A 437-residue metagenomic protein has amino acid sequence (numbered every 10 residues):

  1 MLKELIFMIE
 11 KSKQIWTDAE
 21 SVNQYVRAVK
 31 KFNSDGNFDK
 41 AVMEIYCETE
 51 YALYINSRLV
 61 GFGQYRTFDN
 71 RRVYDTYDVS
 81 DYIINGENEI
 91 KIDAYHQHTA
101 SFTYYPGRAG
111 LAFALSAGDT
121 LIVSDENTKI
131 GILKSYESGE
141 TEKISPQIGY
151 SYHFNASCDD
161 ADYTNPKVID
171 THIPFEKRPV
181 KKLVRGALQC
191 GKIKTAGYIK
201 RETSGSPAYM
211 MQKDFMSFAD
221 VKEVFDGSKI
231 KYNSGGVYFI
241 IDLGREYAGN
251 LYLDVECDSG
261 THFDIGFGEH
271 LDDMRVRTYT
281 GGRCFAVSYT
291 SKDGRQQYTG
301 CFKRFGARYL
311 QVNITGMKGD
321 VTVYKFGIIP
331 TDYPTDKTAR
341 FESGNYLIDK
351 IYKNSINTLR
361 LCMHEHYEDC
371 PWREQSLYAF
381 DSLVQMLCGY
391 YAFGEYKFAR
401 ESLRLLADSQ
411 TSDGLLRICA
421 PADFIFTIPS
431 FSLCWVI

Functional and structural regions predicted by a protein language model:
L2-D369, D381, K397-S402, L406 (+1 more regions): Extracellular/oxidizing-compartment recognition motifs
T299, G344, E374, C388 (+1 more regions): Generic anion/oxyanion-binding catalytic loop in active/binding sites
F302, E374-Y378, F424-C434: Secondary-structure capping and boundary motifs in well-ordered enzyme cores
A379-Y390, A399, P429-I437: Well-ordered alpha-helical segments within folded domains of soluble proteins
F393-G394: Alpha-solenoid repeat junctions
